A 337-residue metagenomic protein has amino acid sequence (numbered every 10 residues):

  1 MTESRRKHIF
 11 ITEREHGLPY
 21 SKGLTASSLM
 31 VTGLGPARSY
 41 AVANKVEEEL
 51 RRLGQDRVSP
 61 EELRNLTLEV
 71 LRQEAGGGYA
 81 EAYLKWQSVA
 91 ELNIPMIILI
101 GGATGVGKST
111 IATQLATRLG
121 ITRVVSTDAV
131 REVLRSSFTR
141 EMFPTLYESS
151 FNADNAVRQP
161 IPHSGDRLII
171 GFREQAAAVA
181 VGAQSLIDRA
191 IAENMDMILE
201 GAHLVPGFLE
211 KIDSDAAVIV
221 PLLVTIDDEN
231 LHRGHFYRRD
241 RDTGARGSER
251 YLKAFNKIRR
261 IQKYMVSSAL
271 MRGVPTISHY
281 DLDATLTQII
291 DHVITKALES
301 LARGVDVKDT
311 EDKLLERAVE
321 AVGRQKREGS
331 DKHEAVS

Functional and structural regions predicted by a protein language model:
M30, G35-I97: Extreme N-terminal, non-catalytic leader segments that precede Walker-type/kinase nucleotide-binding cores
I98-L119: Glycine-rich phosphate-binding P-loop
I121-S137: Short beta-strand-centered segment that lines the nucleotide-binding/catalytic pocket of NTP-utilizing
I121-T122, D215-V220, R272-V274: Short glycine-/polar-rich loops that comprise or flank the Walker A/P-loop and associated switch/sensor motifs
T122, A192-L199, V220: Loop/turn-to-beta-strand initiation segments
S136-M195: Conserved nucleotide-sensing/catalytic segment adjacent to the nucleotide-binding pocket in NTP-handling enzymes
A217-K263: A glycine- and Lys/Arg-enriched "phosphate-lid" helix/loop adjacent to the NTP-binding pocket of small-molecule kinases
K263-S337: NTP-dependent small-molecule kinase module
